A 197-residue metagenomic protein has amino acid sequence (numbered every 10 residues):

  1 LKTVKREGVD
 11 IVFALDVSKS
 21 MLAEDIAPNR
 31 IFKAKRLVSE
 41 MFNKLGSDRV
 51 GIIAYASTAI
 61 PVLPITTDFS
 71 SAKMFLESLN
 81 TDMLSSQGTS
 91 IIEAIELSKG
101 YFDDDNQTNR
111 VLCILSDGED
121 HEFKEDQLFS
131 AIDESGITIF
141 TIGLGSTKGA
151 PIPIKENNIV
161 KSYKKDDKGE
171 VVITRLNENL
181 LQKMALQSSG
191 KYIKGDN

Functional and structural regions predicted by a protein language model:
K2-R110, F123-Q127: Membrane-embedded segments
S18, T58-A59, E119, G145-G149: Conserved nucleotide-binding/hydrolysis micro-motifs of P-loop NTPases
I31, D120-H121, I173-T174: Charged, low-complexity surface patches
I53-A56, L115-G118, I142-G145, G195: Active-site-proximal beta-strand/loop segments in catalytic clefts of secreted hydrolases
P64, F75, Q87, L97-G100 (+5 more regions): Soluble extramembrane regions of membrane proteins in the secretory/endomembrane system
I132-N197: Von Willebrand factor type A / integrin I
